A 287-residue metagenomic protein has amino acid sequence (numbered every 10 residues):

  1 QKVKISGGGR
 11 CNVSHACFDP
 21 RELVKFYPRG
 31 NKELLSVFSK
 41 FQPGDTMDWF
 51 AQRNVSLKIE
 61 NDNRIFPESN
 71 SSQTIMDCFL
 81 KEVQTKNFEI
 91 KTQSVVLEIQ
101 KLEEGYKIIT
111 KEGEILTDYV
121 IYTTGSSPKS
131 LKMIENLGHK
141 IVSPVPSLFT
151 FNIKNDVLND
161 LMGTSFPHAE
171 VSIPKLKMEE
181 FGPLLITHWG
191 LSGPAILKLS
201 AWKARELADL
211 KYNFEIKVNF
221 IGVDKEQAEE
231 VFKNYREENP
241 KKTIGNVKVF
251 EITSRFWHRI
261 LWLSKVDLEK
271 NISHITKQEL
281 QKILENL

Functional and structural regions predicted by a protein language model:
K2-F88: Conserved N-terminal/central alpha/beta ligand/cofactor-binding core
D19-E22, S39, D45-N63, Y119 (+1 more regions): Residue-level recognition of phosphate/Mg2+-coordinating polar/acidic sites in nucleotide-handling active sites
K86-K91, L102, G113-L116: Glycine-rich phosphate-binding loop signature in dinucleotide/nucleotide-binding domains
I90-S94, T110, S143-V145: Short loop/edge segments at beta-strand edges and connector loops that shape dinucleotide/nucleotide cofactor-binding
T92-Y106: A conserved short coil-to-beta-strand element within the FAD-binding core of flavoproteins
V96, I108, E114-S127, M133-E135 (+1 more regions): Short hydrophobic core segments
T110-G113, K175-K177: Glycine-centered tight beta-turn/hairpin loop motif at sheet-sheet or coil-to-beta transitions
Y119-N159: Glycine-rich loop(s) and the adjacent beta-strand/alpha-helix scaffold that form part
